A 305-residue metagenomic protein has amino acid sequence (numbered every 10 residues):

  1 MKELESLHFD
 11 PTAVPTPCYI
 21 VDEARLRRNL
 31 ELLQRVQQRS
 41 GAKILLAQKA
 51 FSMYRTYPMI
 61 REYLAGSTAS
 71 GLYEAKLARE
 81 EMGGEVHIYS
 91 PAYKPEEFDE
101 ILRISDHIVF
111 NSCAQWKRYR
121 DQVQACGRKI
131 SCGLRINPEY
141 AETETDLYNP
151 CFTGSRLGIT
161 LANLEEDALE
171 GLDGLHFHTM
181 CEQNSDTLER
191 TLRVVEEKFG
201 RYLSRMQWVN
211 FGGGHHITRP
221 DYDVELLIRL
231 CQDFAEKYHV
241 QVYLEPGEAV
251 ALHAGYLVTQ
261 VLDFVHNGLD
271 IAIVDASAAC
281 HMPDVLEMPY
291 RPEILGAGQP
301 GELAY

Functional and structural regions predicted by a protein language model:
M1-I20: Generic N-terminal amphipathic, Lys/Arg-enriched alpha-helix
L4, E31-L32, Q38-R39, K43-F51: N-terminal glycine-rich anion-binding loops that anchor highly charged ligand groups
A24-L32, V194: A non-catalytic, amphipathic alpha-helix used as a structural packing/dimerization or gating element in enzyme scaffolds
R25, F51, E74, Q115 (+6 more regions): Short, glycine-/Ser/Thr-/acidic-enriched flexible segments
A42-W208, L230-D233: Active-site-proximal beta-alpha core segment in soluble small-molecule metabolic enzymes
A47-Q48, T179-M180, V209-T218, P246-A249: Glycine-rich beta-strand-to-loop/alpha-helix junction loops that act as flexible
N184-R190, T218-L227, H253-D263: Short glycine/threonine-rich loop-to-helix capping motif typified by GTGT followed within a few residues by an Asp-Pro
L230, Q241, P246-Y305: Charged (often Lys/Glu-rich) extended helix/loop segments that serve as interaction or gating elements
